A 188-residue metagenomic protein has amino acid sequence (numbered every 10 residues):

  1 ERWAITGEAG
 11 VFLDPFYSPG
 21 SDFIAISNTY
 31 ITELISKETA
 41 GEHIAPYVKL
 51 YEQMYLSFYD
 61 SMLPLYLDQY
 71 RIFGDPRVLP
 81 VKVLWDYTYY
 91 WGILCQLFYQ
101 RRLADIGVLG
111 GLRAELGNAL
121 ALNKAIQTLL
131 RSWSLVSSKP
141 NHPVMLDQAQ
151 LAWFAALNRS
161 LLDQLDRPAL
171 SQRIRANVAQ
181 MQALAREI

Functional and structural regions predicted by a protein language model:
E1-Y17, S21: Short FAD-binding loop at a beta-strand-to-alpha-helix junction that anchors the flavin cofactor in diverse
A4, F23-I26, P46: Conserved active-site and cofactor/substrate-binding residues in soluble primary-metabolism enzymes
V11, T29-D86, C95-R101: Active-site-proximal substrate-binding core of FAD-dependent oxidoreductases
Y17-T32: A short alpha/beta connector and helix-capping loop motif
S18, A45, P168: Charge-dense, low-complexity intrinsically disordered segments
Y51-Y55, Y59, A119, N123-I126 (+1 more regions): Short amphipathic alpha-helical coiled-coil/interface segments
M54, D68-I72, V78-N158: Long, charge-rich alpha-helical interaction segments
S134-I188: C-terminal non-catalytic accessory extensions
